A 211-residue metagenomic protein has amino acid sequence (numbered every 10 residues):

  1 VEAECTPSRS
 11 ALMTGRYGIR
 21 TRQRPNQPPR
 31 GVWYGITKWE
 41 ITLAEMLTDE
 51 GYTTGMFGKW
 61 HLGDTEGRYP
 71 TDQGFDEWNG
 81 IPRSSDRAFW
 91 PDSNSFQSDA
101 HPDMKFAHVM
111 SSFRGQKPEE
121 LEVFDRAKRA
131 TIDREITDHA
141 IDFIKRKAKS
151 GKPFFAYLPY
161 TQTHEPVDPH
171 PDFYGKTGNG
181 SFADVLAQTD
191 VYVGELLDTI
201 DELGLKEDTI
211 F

Functional and structural regions predicted by a protein language model:
V1-F211: Formylglycine-dependent sulfatase
